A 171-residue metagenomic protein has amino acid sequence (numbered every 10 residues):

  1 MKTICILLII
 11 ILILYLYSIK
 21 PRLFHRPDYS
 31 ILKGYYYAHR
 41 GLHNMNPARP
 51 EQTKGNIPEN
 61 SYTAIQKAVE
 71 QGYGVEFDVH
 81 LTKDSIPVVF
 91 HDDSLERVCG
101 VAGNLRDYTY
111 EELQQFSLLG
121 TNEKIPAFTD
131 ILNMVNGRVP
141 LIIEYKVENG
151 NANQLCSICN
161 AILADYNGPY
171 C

Functional and structural regions predicted by a protein language model:
K2-C171: Phosphate-group recognition and catalysis centered on beta-loop-alpha active-site segments
